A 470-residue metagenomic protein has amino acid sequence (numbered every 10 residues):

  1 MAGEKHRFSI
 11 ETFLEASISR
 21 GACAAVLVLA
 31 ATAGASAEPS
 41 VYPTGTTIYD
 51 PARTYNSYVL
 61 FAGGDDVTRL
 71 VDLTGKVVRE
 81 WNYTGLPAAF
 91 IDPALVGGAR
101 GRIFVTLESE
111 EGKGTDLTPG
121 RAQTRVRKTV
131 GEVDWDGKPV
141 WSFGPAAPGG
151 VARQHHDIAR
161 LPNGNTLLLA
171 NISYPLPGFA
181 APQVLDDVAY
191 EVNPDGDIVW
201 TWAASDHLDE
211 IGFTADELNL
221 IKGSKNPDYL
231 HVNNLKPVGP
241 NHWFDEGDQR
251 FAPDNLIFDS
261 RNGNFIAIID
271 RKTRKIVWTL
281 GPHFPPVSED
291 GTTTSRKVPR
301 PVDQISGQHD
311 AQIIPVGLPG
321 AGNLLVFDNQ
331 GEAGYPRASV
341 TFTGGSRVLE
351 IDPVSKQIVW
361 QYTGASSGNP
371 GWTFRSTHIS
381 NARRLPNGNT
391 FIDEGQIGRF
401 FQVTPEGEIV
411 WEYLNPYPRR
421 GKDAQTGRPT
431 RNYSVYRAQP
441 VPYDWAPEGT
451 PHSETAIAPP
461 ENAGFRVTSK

Functional and structural regions predicted by a protein language model:
E4-C23: Bacterial N-terminal signal peptides that target proteins for export
T12-F13, V26-V28, R160: Acidic/proline-rich low-complexity IDRs
E15, V28-A30, G75: Compositionally biased amphipathic helical and low-complexity segments enriched in hydrophobic
R20-T32: Bacterial N-terminal signal peptides
S36-K470: Histidine-/acidic-rich catalytic cores in large beta-rich domains
